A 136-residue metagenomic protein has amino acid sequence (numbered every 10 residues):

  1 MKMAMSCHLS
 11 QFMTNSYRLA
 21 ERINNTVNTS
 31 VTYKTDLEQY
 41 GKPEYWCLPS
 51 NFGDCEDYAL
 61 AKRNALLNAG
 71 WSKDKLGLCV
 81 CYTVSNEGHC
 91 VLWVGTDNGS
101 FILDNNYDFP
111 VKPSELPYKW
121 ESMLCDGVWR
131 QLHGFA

Functional and structural regions predicted by a protein language model:
M1-A136: A structural boundary/capping signal
